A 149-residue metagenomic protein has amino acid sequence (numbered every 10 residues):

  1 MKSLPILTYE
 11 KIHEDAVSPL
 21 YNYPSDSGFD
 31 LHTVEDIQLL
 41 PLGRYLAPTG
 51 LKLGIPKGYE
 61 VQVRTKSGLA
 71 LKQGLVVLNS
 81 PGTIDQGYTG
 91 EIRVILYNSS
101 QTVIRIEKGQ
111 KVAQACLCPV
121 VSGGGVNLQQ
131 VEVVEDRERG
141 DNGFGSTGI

Functional and structural regions predicted by a protein language model:
M1-I149: DUTPase catalytic domain/fold
